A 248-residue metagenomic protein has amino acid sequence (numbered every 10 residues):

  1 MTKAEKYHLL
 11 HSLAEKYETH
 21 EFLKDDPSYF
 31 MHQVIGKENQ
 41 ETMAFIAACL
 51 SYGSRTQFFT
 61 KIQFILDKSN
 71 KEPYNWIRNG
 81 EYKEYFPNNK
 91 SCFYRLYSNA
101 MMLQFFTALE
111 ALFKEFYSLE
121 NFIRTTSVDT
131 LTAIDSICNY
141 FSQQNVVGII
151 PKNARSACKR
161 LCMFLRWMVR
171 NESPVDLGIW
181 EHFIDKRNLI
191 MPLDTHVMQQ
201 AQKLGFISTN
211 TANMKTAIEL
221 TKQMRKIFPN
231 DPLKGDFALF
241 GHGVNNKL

Functional and structural regions predicted by a protein language model:
M1-L248: HhH-family (HhH-GPD) DNA N-glycosylase catalytic core used in base-excision repair
